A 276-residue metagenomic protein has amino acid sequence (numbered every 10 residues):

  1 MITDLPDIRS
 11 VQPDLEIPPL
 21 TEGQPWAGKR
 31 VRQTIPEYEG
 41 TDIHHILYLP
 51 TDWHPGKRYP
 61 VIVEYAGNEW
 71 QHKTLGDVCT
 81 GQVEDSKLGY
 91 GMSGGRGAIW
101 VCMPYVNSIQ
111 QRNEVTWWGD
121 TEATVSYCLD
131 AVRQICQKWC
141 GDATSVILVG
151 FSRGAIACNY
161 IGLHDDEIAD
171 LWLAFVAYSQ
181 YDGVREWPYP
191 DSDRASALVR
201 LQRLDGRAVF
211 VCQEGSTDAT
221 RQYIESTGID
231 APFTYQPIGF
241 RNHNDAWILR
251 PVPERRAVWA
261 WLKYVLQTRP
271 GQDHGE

Functional and structural regions predicted by a protein language model:
M1-P60, A98, Y189, R221-Q222 (+1 more regions): A domain-start/cap signature at the N-terminus of enzymes
P36-T41, W117-C128, R153-A155, E186 (+1 more regions): Phosphate/oxyanion-binding active-site loops and adjacent basic polyanion-contact surfaces
Y38-T41, H54-R58, G91-R96, G141 (+3 more regions): Extracellular/periplasmic catalytic domains that process cell-envelope and extracellular macromolecules
T51-K57, N113-S152: Gly/Ser-rich "nucleophile elbow"/oxyanion-hole loop immediately N-terminal to the catalytic nucleophile in hydrolases
K57-Y59, H72-V78, Q111-T116, N159-I161 (+2 more regions): Short, solvent-exposed loop/turn and secondary-structure capping segments
V61, Y65-D130: Active-site machinery of serine-nucleophile hydrolases
A155-E167: Short glycine-enriched nucleophile-adjacent loop and the immediately C-terminal alpha-helix near the catalytic center
E167-R256, A260-V265: The feature captures the conserved acid-bearing segment of alpha/beta-hydrolase catalytic domains
